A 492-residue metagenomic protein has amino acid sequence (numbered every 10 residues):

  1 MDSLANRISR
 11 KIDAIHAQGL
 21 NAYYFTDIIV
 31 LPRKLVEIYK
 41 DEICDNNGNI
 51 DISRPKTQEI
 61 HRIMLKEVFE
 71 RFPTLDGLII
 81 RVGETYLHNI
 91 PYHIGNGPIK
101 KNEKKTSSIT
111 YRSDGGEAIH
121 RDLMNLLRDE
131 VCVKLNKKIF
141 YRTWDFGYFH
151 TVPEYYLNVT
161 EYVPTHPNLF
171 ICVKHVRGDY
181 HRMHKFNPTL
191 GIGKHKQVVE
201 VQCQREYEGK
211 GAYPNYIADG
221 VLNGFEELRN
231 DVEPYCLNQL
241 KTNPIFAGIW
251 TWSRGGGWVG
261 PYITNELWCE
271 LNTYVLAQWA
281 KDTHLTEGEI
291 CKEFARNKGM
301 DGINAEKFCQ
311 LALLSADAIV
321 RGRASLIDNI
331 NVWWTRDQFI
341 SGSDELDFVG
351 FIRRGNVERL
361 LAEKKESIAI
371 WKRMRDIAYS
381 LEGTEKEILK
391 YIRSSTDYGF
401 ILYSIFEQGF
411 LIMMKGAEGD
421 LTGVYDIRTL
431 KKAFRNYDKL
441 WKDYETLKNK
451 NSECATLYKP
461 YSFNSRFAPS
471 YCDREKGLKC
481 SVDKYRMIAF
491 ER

Functional and structural regions predicted by a protein language model:
M1-G178, E208-K210, S253-K281, L314-D317 (+3 more regions): Aromatic-lined carbohydrate-binding surfaces of glycoside hydrolases
I15, A22-Y24, M64-V68, R182-F186 (+3 more regions): Noncatalytic linker/hinge segments flanking ATPase motor cores
N168-G257, I263, K365: Active-site core of glycosidic bond-cleaving carbohydrate-active enzymes
P244-A468, C472, G477, F490-R492: C-terminal non-catalytic alpha-helical accessory regions
L478-V482: Intrinsically disordered terminal tails
D483-E491: Tryptophan-rich aromatic "cage" segments
